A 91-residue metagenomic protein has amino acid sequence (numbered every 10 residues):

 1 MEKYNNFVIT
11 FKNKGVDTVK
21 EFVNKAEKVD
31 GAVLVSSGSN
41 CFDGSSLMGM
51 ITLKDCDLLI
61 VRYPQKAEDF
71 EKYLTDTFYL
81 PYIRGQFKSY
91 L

Functional and structural regions predicted by a protein language model:
M1-K3, A26: A short alpha-helix capping/helix-coil boundary motif
K3-K12: Short glycine-/aliphatic-rich beta-strand segments at the starts of folded cytosolic domains
F7-V8, L34-S39: Short, glycine-/small-residue-enriched flexible loop/hinge segments at domain edges that mediate gating
K14-A32, N40-D57, D69-T75: Amphipathic alpha-helical interaction surfaces in cytosolic regulatory modules
S39-D43, K88-L91: Short proline/glycine- and acidic-rich turn/helix-capping motifs at secondary-structure junctions
L58-Y90: C-terminal structural segments of small proteins and small subunits
